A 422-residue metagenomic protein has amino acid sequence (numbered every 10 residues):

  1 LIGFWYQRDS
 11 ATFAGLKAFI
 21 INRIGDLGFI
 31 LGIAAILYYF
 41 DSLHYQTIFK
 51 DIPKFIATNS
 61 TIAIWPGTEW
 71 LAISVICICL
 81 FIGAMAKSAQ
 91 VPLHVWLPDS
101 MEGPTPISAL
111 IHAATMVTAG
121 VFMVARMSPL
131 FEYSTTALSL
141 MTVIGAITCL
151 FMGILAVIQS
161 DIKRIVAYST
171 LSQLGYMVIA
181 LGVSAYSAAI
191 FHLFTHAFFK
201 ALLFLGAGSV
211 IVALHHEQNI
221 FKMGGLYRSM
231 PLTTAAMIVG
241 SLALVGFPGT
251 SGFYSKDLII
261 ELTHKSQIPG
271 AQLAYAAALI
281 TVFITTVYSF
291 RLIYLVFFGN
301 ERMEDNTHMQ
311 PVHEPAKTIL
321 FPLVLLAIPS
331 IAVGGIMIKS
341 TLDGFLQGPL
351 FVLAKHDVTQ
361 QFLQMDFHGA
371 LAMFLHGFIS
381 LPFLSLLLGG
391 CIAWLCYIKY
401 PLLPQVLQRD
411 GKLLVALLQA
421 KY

Functional and structural regions predicted by a protein language model:
L1-P311, P315-T318, P329, G335: Hydrophobic transmembrane alpha-helices and their helix-loop junctions in integral membrane proteins
H313-Y422: Membrane-interface and transmembrane segments of multi-pass membrane proteins
